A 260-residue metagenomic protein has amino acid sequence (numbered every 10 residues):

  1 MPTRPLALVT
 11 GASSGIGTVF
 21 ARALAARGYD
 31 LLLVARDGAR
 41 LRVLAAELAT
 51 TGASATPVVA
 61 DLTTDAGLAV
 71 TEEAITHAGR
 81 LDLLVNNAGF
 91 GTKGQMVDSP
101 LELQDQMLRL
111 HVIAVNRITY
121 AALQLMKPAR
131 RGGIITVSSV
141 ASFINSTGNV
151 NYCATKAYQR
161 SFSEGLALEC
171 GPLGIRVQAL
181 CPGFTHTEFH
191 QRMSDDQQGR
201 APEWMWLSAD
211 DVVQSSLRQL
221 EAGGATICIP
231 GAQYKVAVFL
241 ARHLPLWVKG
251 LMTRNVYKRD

Functional and structural regions predicted by a protein language model:
S13-S14: Conserved glycine-rich cofactor-binding loop
R27-L44: Conserved glycine-rich Rossmann-like NAD(P)H-binding loop of the short-chain dehydrogenase/reductase
N87-T92: Conserved NAD(P)H cofactor-binding loop of Rossmann-fold oxidoreductase domains
Q95-L108: Substrate-binding pocket helix/loop in short-chain dehydrogenase/reductase
T119, T155: Active-site helix of classical SDR
S139: Residue(s) in the substrate-gating loop at a strand-loop-helix junction that position the organic substrate next
A167-A232: SDR active-site lid
